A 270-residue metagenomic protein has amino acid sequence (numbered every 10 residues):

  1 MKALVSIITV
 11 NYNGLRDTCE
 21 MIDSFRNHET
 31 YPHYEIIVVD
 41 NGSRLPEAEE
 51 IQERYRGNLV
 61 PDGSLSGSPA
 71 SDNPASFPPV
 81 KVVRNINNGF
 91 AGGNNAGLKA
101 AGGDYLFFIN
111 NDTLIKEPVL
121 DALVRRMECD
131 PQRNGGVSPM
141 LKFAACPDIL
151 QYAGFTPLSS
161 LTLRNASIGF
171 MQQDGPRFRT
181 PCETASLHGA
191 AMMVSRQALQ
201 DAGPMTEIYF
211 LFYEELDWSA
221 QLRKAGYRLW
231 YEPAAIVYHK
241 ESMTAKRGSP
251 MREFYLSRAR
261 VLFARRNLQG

Functional and structural regions predicted by a protein language model:
M1-N27, L65, P74: N-proximal low-complexity "stem/linker" segments adjacent to membrane-targeting elements
S6-I8, K224-G270: Active-site-adjacent helix/loop segment of glycosyltransferases that harbors family-specific signature motifs
S24-R84: Acidic donor-binding segment of Leloir-type glycosyltransferases
V83-A101, N111: Glycine-rich, basic loop-to-helix element that forms the pyrophosphate-binding segment of sugar-nucleotide handling
L106: Short aromatic/hydrophobic "clamp" motif used to bind/position activated sugar donors
L114-Y152: Conserved donor NDP-sugar-binding/catalytic core segment of glycosyltransferases
P157-A185: Short, flexible, basic/aromatic active-site loop/helix in glycosyltransferases
A185-I236: A short, conserved alpha-helix in the catalytic core of glycosyltransferases
